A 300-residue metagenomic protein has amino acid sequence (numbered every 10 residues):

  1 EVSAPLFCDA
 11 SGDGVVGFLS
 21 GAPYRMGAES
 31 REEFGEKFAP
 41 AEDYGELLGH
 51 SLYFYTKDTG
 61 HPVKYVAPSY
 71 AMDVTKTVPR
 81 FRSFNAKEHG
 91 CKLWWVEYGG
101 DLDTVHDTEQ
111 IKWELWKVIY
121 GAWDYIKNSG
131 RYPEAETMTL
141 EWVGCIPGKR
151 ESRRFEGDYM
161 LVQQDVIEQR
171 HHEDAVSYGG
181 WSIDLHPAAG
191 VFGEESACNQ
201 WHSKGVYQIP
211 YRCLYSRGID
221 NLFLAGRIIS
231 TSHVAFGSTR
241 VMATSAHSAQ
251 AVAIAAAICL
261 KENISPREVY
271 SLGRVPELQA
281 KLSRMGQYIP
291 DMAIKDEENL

Functional and structural regions predicted by a protein language model:
E1-L300: Flavin (FAD/FMN)-binding glycine-rich loop and adjacent Rossmann-like elements that form
